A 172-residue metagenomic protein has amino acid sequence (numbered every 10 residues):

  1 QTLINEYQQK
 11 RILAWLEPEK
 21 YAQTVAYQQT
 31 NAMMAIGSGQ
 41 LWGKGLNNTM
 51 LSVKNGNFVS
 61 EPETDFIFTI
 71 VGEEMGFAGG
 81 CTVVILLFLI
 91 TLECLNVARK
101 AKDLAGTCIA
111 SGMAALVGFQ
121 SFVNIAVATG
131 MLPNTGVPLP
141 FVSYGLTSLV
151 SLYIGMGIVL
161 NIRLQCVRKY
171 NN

Functional and structural regions predicted by a protein language model:
Q1-G80, K102-G106: Hydrophobic, glycine- and aromatic-enriched re-entrant/interface helices and adjoining loop segments
Q1-Y7, V97-K102, V159-N172: Alpha-helical transmembrane bundle and helix-membrane interface signal in multi-pass integral membrane proteins
Q8, L87-C94, A114, V127 (+1 more regions): Hydrophobic/aromatic residues in alpha-helical transmembrane segments
K20-A22, G43, L89-T91, V117 (+2 more regions): A short hydrophobic/aromatic micro-motif that marks alpha-helical segments and, especially, helix-coil
F58, I70-E73, M113-V117, G145: Transmembrane helix-bundle signature of multi-pass membrane transporters/permeases
E63-F68, T91-K100, N124-M131, N161: Transmembrane helix-loop junctions in multi-pass membrane proteins
F77-S121: Hydrophobic transmembrane alpha-helices and their immediate junctions
Q120-N172: A juxtamembrane structural motif centered on a specific transmembrane helix
